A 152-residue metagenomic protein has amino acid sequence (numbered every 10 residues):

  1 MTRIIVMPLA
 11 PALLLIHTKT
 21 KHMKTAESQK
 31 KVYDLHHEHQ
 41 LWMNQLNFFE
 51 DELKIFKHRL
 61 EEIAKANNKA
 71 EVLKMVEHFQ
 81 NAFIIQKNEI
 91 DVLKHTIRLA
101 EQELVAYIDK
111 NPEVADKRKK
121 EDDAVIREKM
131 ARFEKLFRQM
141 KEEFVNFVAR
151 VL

Functional and structural regions predicted by a protein language model:
R3-H22: Short, Lys/Arg-enriched N-terminal segments with co-localized hydrophobic residues within the first ~10-30 amino acids
K19-L152: Charge-rich amphipathic alpha-helical interaction elements
